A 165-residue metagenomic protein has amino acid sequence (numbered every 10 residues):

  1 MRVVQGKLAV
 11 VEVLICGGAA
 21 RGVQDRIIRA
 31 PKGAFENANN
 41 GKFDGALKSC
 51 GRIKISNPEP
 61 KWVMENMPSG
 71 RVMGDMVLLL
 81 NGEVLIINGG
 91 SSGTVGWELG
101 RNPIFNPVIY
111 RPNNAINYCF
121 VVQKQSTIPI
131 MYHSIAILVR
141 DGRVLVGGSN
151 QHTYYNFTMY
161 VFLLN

Functional and structural regions predicted by a protein language model:
M1-N165: Kelch-like beta-propeller repeat domains
